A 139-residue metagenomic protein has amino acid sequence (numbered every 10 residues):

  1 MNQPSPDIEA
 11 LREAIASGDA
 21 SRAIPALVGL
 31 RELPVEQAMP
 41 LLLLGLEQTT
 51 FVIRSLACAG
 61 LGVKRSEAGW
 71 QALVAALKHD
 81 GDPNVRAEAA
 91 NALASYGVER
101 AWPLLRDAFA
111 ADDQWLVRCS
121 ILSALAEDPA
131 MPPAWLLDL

Functional and structural regions predicted by a protein language model:
N2-I15, L33-E47, S66-H79, V98-A111 (+1 more regions): Amphipathic alpha-helical scaffolding segments comprising HEAT/armadillo-like alpha-solenoid repeats
E9, I24, P40, S55-L56 (+3 more regions): Alpha-solenoid HEAT/ARM repeat scaffold
D19-S21, E36, F51-V52, E67 (+2 more regions): Alpha-helix N-cap/helix-start positions at coil->helix boundaries
S21-P34: A short, compositionally biased N-terminal segment around positions ~18-40 that is enriched in charged/polar residues
D80, E88: Conserved acidic functional residues
Y96, R118, A126-D128, P132: Long alpha-helical HEAT/HEAT-like repeat alpha-solenoid scaffolds in very large eukaryotic proteins, especially those
